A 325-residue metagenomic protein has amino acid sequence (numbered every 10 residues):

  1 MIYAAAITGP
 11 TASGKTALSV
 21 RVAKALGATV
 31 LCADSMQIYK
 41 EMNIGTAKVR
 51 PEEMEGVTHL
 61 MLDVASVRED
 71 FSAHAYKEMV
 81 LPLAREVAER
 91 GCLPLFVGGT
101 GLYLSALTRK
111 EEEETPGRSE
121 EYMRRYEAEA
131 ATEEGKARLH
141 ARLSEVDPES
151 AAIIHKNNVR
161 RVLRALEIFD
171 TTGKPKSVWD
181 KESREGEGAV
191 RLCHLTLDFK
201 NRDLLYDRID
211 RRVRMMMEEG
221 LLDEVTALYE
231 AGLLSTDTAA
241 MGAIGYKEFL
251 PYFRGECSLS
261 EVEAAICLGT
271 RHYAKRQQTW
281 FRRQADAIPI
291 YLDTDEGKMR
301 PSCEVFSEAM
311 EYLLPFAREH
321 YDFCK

Functional and structural regions predicted by a protein language model:
M1-K325: Phosphate/pyrophosphate-binding catalytic cores of soluble transferases and nucleic-acid-acting enzymes
